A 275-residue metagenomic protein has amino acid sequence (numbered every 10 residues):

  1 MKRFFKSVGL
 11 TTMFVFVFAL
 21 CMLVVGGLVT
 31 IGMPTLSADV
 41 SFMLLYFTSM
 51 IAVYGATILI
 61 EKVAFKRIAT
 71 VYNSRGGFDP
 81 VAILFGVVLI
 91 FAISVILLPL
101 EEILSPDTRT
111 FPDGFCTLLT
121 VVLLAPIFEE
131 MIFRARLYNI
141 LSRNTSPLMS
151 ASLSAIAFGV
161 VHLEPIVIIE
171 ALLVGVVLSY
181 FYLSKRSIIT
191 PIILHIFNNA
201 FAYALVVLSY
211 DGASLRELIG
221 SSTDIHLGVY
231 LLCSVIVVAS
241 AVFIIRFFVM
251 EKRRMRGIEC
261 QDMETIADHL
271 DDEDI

Functional and structural regions predicted by a protein language model:
M1-M13, L36, V40-L44, T48 (+10 more regions): Structural motif marking the loop-to-transmembrane transition
M1-Y72, V88, F201-I275: N-terminal, membrane-interfacial amphipathic/helix-forming hydrophobic leader that caps and precedes the first
V8-V24, L28, T48-G55, L84-P99 (+8 more regions): Hydrophobic, lipid-facing residues on alpha-helical transmembrane segments of integral membrane proteins
V29-M43, F65-M131, Y138-N139, R143 (+1 more regions): Juxtamembrane helix-loop-helix connectors linking adjacent transmembrane helices in multi-pass membrane enzymes
F115-D262: Transmembrane helix-loop-helix hairpins at the membrane interface of multi-pass integral membrane proteins
